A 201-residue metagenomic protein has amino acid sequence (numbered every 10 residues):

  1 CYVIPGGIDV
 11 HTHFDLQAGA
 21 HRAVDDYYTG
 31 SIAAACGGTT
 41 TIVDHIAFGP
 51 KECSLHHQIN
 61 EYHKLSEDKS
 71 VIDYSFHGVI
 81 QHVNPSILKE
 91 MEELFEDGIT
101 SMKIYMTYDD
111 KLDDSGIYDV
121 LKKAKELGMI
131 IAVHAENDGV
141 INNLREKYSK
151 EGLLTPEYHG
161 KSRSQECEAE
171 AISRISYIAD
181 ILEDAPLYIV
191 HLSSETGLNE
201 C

Functional and structural regions predicted by a protein language model:
Y2-K69: Metal-associated gating/positioning segment near the N- to mid-region
I4, L55-D73, H77, D119-E136: Alpha-helix-loop-beta-strand connector modules within alpha/beta enzyme cores
G6-T12, I42-D44, Y74-G78, T100-I104 (+2 more regions): Hydrophobic faces of well-ordered beta-strands that scaffold small-molecule active sites in alpha/beta enzyme cores
V10-D25, G49, C53, I72-S86 (+3 more regions): Active-site mouth loops of central-metabolism enzymes
C36, D68-V71, E96, I181: Alpha-helix termination/capping residues and helix-transition junctions
I46-H57, E61-D68, I80-P85, M91-E93 (+2 more regions): Active-site loop-to-helix "anion-binding N-cap" substructures in soluble metabolic enzymes
S86-C201: Histidine/acidic residue-rich metal-binding segments in metalloenzymes
